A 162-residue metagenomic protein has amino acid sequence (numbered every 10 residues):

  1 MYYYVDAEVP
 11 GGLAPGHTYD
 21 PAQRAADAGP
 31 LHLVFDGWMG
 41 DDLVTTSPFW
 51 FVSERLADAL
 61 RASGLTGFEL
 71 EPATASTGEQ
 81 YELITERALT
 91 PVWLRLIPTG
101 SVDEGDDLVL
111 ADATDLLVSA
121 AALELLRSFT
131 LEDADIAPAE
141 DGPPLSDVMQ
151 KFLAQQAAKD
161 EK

Functional and structural regions predicted by a protein language model:
M1-K162: Phosphate/anion-contacting hairpin/loop surfaces
